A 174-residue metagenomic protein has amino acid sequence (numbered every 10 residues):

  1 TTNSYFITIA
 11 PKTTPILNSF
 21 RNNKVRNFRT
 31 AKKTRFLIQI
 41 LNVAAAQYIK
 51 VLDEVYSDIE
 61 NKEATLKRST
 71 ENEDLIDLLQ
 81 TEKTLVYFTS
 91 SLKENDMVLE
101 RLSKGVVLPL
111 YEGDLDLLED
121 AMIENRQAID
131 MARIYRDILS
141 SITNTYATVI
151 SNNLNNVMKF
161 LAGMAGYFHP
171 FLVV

Functional and structural regions predicted by a protein language model:
T1-I76: Extended alpha-helical interaction modules
A44, E60-V174: Membrane-associated alpha-helical segments
